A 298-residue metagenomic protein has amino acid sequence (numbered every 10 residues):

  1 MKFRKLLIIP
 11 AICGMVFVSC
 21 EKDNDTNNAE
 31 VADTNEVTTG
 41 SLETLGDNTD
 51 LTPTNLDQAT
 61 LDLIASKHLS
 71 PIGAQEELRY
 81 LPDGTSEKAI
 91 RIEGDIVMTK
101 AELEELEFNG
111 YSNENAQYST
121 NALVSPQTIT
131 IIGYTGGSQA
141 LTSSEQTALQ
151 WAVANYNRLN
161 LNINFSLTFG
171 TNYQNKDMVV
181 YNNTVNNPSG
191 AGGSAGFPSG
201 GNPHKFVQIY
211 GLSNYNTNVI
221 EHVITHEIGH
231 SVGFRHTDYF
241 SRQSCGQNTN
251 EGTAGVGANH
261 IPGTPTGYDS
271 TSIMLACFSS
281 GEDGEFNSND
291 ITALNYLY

Functional and structural regions predicted by a protein language model:
V16-S19: C-terminal motif of bacterial Sec signal peptides marking the signal peptidase cleavage site
E21-N24: Bacterial signal peptide processing site
A32-S143, N259-P262: Disordered inhibitory propeptide/activation segment of secreted metzincin zinc metalloprotease zymogens, centered on
T142-S166: Zn2+-dependent metallopeptidase catalytic core
E145, Y173-H204: Catalytic zinc-binding patch centered on the HExxH motif and its immediate surroundings that defines zinc-dependent
R158-Y173, H236-Q243: Surface-exposed patches in mature extracellular/periplasmic domains of secreted proteins
G192-T217, I273-A276, A293-N295: Active-site scaffold of zinc-dependent metalloenzymes
N218, V223-F286: The catalytic-center signature of Zn2+-dependent metalloproteases
